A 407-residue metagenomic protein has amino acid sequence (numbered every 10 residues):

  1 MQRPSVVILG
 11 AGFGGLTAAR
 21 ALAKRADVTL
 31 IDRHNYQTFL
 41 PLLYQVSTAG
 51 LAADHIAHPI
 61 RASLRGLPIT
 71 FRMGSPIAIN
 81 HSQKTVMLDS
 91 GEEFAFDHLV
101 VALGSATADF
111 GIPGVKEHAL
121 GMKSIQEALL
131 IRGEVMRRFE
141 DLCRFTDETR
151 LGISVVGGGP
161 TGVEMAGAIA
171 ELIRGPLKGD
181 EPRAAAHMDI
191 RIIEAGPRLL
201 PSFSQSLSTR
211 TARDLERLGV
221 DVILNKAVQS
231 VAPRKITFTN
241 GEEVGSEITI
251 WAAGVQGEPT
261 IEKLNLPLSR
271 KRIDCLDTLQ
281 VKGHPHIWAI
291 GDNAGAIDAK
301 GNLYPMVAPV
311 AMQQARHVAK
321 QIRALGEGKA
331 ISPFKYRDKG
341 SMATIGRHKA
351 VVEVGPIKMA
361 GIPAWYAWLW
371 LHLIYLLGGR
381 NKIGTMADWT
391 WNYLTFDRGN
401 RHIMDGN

Functional and structural regions predicted by a protein language model:
M1-S5, P68-S154, R183, I250: FAD-binding core/adjacent interface of flavoenzyme oxidoreductases
M1-T70, V163-F203, I250: Beta1-alpha1 glycine-rich phosphate/pyrophosphate-binding loop at the start of Rossmann-like nucleotide-binding domains
Q2, V310, Q314, A319-N407: C-terminal, flexible cofactor-proximal segment of oxidoreductases
V7-L9, A95-A106, V228, I236 (+2 more regions): Short hydrophobic core segments
G14, G104-T107, A166, V255-G257: Short glycine-rich anion-binding loops that position phosphate/pyrophosphate groups of nucleotides and phosphorylated
A21-H98, P201-D221, Y366, L376 (+1 more regions): N-terminal Rossmann-like dinucleotide/flavin-binding domain of flavoprotein oxidoreductases that bind FAD/FMN
F71-A78, A170-D277, V281-G283, I331: A Rossmann-like FAD-binding core segment of flavoenzymes
E117-T146, R234-T237, E243-Q313, K320: FAD-site-proximal beta/loop scaffold in flavoenzymes
